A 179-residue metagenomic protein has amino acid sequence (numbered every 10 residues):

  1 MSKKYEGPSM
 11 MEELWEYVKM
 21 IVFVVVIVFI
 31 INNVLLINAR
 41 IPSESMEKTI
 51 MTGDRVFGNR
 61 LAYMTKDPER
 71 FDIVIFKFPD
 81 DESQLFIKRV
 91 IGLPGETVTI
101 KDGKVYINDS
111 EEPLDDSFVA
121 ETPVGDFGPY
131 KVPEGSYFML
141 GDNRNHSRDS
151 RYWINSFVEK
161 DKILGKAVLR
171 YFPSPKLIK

Functional and structural regions predicted by a protein language model:
S2-W15, I30, V34-R40, K48-K179: Soluble "head" domains of membrane/secretory-pathway proteins
